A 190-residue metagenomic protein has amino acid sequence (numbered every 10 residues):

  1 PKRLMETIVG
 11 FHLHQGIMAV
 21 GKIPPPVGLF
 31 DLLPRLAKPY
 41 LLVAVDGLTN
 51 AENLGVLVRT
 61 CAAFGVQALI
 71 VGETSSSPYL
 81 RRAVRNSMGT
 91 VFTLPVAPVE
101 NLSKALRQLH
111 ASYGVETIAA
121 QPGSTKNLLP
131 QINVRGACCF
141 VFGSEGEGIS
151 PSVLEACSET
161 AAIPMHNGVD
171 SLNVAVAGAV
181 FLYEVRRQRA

Functional and structural regions predicted by a protein language model:
P1-F11: Small-residue-rich anion-binding loops in enzyme active sites
P1-R3, I17-V20, P26-T125: RNA substrate-binding interface of SAM-dependent RNA methyltransferases
I8, A105, S171-A175: Short, charged, surface-exposed secondary-structure boundary motifs
F11, L32-L33, R81-A83, L129-I132 (+1 more regions): Short secondary-structure transition/capping segments
H12-H14, K38-Y40, R135-G136: Short connector loops at helix/strand junctions that flank enzyme active sites, especially segments positioning acidic
G16-A19, T60-F64, S75-V91, P151-A190: Structured adenosyl-cofactor binding patch, chiefly the S-adenosyl-L-methionine
I118-V169: Active-site/ligand-binding-proximal alpha/beta "capping" segment
